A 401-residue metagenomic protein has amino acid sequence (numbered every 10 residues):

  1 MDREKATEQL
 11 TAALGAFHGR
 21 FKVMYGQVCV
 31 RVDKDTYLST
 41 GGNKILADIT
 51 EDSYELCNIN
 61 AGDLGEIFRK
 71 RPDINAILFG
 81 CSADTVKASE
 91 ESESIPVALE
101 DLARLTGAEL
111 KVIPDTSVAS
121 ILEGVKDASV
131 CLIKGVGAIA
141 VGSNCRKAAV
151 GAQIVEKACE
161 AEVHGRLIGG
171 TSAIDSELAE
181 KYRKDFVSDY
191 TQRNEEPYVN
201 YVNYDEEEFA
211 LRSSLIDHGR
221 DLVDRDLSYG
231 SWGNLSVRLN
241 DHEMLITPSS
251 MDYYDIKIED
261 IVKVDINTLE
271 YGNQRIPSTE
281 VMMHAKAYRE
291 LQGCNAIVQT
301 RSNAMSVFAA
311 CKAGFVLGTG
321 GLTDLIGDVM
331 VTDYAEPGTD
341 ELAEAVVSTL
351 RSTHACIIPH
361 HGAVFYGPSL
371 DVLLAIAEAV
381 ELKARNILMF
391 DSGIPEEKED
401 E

Functional and structural regions predicted by a protein language model:
M1-E401: Glycine-rich flexible loops
